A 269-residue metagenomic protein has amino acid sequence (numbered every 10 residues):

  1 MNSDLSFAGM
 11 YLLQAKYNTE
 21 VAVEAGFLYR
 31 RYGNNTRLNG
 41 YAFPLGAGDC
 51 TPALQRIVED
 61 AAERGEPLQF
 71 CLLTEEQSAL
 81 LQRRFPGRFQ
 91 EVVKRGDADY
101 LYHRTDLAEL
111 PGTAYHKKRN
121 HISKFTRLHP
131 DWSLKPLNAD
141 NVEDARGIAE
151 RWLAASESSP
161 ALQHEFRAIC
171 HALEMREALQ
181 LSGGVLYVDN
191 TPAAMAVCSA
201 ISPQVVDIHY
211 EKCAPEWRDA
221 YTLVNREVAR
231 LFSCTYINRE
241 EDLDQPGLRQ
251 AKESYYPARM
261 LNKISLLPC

Functional and structural regions predicted by a protein language model:
N2-G9, N18-V21, G87-K94, W132-P136 (+1 more regions): Short secondary-structure junctions
L5-E76, Y187-P215: Conserved donor-binding loop and adjoining core beta-sheet/short helix segment in diverse acyl/aminoacyl transferases
E66-R84, G96-D99: Short, glycine/charge-rich beta-strand/loop segments that flank catalytic centers and engage negatively charged groups
Q69-C71, K135, Y236-R239: Short catalytic-loop micro-motif centered on adjacent basic/acidic residues
Q77-V92, N120, L243-L261: Conserved active-site alpha-helix within GNAT-family acetyltransferase domains
G87-S158: Acyltransferase donor/substrate-recognition loop-hinge adjacent to the catalytic core
A139, E143-D207: A mid-sequence, solvent-exposed acidic-amphipathic segment
S182-P268: Aromatic (often tryptophan-rich) hydrophobic motifs at membrane interfaces
